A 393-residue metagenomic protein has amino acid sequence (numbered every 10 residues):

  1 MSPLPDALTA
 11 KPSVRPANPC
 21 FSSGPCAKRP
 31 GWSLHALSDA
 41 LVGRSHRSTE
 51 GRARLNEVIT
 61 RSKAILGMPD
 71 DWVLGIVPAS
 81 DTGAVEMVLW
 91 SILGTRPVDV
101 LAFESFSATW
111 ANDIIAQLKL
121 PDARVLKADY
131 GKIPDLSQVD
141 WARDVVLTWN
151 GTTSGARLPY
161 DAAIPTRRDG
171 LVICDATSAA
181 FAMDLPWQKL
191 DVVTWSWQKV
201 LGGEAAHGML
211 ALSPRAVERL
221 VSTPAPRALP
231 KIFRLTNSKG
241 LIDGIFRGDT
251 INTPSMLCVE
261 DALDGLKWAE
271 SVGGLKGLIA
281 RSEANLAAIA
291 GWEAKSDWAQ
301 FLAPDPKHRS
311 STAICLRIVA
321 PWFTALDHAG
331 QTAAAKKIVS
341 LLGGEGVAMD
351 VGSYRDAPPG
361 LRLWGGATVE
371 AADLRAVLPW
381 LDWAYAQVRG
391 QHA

Functional and structural regions predicted by a protein language model:
M1-T49: N-terminal "arm"/small-domain region of PLP-dependent enzymes with the aminotransferase-like
H35-M87, S91, F103-D113, A294: Conserved N-terminal alpha-helix of the aminotransferase class I/II PLP-enzyme fold
G83, S91-V145: PLP-dependent aminotransferase-like
D129-F181, V192: Active-site phosphate-binding strand-loop segment of PLP-dependent enzymes
W187-Q198, G208: Conserved active-site segment immediately N-terminal to the catalytic lysine that forms the internal aldimine
V200-W292: Active-site C-terminal subdomain of aminotransferase-like
A294, W298-A372: Conserved C-terminal alpha-helix-loop-beta "cap" of PLP-dependent enzymes that closes/shapes the active-site mouth
